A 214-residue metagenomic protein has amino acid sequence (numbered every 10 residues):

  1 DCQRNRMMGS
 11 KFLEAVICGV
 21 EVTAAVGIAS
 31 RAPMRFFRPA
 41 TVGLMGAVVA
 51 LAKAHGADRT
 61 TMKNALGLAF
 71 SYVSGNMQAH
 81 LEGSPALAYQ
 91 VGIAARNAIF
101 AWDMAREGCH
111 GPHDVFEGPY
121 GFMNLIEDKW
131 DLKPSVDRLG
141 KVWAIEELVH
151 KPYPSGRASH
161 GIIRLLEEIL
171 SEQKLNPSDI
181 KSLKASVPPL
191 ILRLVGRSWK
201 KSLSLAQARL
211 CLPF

Functional and structural regions predicted by a protein language model:
D1-V26: Hydrophobic alpha-helical hairpins/lids featuring a short glycine-rich hinge
R6, G27-S30, G56, M77: Residues at alpha-helix boundaries and short interhelical turns
M8-K11, R35-P39, D58-T61: Short, surface-exposed helix-loop/turn micro-motifs enriched in polar/charged residues
E21-L51, V91: Aromatic-lined, polymer-binding surfaces characteristic of secreted/periplasmic polysaccharide-degrading enzymes
V42-L44, V49-Q207: Functionally critical mobile loop/hinge segments
R209-F214: Internal helical hairpin/lid segments
